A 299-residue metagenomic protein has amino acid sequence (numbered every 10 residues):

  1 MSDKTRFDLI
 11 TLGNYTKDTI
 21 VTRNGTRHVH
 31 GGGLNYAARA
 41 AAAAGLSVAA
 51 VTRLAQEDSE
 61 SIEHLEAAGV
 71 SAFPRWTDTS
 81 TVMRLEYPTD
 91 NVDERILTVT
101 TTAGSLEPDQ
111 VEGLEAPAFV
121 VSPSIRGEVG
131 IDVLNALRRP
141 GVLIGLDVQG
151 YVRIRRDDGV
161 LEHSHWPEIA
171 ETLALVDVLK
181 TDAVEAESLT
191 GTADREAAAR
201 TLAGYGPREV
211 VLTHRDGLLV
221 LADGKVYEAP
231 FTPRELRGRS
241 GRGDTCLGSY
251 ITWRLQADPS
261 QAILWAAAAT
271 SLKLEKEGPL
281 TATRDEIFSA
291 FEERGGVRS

Functional and structural regions predicted by a protein language model:
D3-D8, K17-H28, A43-P123, G127-E128 (+2 more regions): Conserved N-terminal subdomain of the carbohydrate kinase-like
I10, I144-D147, V211: Structural detector of well-ordered beta-strand residues that form the stable sheet scaffold of enzyme domains
R27-R39: Short catalytic helix/loop segments, enriched in acidic residues and glycine and frequently bearing histidine
A38-S47, T252-L255: Alpha-helix C-terminal capping segments
R39, M83-E86, L218-L221: Short beta-strand scaffold segments in enzyme catalytic cores
A49-L54, G145-Q149, K180-A183: Short internal beta-strands
R138-P140, I154-V226: Conserved phosphate/ATP/ADP-binding segment of small-molecule kinases
P207-E209, F231-V297: Conserved post-catalytic alpha-helical subdomain immediately downstream of the catalytic base and nucleotide-binding
